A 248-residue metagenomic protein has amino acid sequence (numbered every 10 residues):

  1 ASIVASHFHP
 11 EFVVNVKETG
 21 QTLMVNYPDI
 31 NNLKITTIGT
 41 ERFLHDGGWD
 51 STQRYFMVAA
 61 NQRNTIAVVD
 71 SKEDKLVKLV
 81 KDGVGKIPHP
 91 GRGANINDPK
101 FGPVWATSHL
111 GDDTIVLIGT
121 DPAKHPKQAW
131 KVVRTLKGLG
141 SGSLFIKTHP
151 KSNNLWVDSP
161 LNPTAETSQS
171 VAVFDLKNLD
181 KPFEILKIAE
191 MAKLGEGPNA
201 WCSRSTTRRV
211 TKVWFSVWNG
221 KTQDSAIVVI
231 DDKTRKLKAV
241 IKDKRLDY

Functional and structural regions predicted by a protein language model:
A1-Y248: Predominantly soluble domains enriched in secretory-pathway, periplasmic, or organellar proteins
